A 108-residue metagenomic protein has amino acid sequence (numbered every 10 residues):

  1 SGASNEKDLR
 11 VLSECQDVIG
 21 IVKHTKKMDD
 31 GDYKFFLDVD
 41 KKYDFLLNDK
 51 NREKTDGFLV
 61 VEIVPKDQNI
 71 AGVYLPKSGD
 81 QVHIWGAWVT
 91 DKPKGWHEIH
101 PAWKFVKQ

Functional and structural regions predicted by a protein language model:
G2-K7, Q16, V22-Q108: OB-fold single-stranded nucleic acid-binding module
